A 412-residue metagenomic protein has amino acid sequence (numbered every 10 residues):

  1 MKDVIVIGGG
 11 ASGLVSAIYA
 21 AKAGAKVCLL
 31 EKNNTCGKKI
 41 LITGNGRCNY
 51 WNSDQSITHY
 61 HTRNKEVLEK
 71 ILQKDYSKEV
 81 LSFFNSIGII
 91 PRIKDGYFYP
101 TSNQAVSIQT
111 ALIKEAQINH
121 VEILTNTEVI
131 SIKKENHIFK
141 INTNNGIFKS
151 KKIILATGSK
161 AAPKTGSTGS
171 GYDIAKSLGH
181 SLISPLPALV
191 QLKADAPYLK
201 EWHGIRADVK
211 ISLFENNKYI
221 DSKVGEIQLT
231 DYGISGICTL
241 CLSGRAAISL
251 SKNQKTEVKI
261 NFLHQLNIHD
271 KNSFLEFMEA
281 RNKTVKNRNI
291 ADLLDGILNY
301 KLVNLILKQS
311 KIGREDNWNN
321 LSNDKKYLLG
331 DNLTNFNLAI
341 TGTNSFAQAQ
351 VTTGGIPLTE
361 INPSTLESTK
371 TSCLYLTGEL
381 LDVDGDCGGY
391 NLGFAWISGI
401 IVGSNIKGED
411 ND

Functional and structural regions predicted by a protein language model:
K2-L29, V402-K407: N-terminal Rossmann-like FAD-binding beta1-loop-alpha1 element of flavoenzymes
I5-I7, L30, V129, F148-K164 (+4 more regions): Short hydrophobic core segments
A21-N45: Glycine-rich FAD pyrophosphate-binding loop
N34-C36, L41-I42, Y50-I57, I90 (+2 more regions): An anion/pyrophosphate-binding glycine-rich loop and adjacent beta-alpha core in soluble alpha-beta enzymes
N45-D95: Glycine-rich active-site loop/strand segments that organize a redox cofactor
K74-K152, V303: Feature captures the FAD/FMN-dependent oxidoreductase FAD-binding
T125, V303-D384: A glycine-rich dinucleotide-binding beta-alpha-beta segment and adjacent secondary-structure elements that constitute
K152-Y198: Glycine-rich loop(s) and the adjacent beta-strand/alpha-helix scaffold that form part
